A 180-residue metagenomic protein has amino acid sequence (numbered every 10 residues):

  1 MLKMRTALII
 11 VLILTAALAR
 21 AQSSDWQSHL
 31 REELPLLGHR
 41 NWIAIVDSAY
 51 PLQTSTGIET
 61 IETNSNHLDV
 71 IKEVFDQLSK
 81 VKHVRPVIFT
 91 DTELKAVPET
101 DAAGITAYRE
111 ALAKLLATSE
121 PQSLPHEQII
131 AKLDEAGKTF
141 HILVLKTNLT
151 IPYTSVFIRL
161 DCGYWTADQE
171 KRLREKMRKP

Functional and structural regions predicted by a protein language model:
M1-L8: Bacterial N-terminal signal peptides that target proteins for export
L12-R20: Hydrophobic h-region of N-terminal signal peptides that target proteins for export in Gram-negative bacteria
R20-L68: Long, hydrophobic N-terminal alpha-helical segment
L36-G38, K80-H83, A136-T139: Flexible, charged surface loops at secondary-structure boundaries
N41-A44, E59, R85-F89, P121 (+2 more regions): Structural motif
P51-L52, T60-K82, P86, T106-H126: Feature captures the catalytic cores and cofactor-binding loops of soluble hydro-lyases/lyases that act on carboxylate
H83-T106: Ordered, amphipathic secondary-structure segments that act as subunit-interaction surfaces in large macromolecular
D101-P180: Glycine-rich, aromatic-bearing surface loops/beta-hairpins
